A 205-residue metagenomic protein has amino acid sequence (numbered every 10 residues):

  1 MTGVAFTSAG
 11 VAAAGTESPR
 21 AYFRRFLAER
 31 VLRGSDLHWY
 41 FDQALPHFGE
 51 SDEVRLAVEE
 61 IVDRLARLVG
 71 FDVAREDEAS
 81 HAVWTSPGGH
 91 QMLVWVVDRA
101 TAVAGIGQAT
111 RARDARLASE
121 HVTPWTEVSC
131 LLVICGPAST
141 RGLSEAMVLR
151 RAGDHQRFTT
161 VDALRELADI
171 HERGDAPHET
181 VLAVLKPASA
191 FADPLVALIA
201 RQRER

Functional and structural regions predicted by a protein language model:
M1-E53: Interdomain/boundary linker segments immediately adjacent to catalytic/signaling cores
P46-L68, D72-A197, R203: Catalytic core segments in nucleotide and nucleic-acid processing enzymes
